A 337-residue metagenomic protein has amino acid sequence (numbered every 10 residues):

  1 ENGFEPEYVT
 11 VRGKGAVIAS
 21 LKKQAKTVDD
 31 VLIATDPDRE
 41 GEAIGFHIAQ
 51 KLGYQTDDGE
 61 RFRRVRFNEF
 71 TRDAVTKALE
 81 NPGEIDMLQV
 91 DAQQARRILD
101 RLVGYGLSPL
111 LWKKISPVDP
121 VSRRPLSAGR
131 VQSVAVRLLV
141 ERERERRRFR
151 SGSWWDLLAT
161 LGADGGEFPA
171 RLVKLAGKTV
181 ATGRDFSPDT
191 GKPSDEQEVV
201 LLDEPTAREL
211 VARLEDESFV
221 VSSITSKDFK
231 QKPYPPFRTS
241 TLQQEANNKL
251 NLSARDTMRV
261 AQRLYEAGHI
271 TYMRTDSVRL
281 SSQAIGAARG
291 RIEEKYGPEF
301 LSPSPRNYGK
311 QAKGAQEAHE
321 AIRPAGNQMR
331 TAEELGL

Functional and structural regions predicted by a protein language model:
E1-L337: Toprim catalytic domain recognition across nucleic-acid enzymes
